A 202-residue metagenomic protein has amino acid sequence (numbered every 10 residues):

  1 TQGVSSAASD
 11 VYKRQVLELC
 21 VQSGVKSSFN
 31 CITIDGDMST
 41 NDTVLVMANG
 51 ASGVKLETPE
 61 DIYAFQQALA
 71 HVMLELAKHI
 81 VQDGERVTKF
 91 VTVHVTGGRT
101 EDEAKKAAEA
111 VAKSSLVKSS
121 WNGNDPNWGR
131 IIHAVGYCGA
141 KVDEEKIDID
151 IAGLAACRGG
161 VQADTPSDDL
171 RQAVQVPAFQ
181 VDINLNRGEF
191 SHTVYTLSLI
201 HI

Functional and structural regions predicted by a protein language model:
T1-A8, Y12, I200-H201: Single conserved hydrophobic/aromatic residue that forms the stacking wall/gate of nucleotide- or nucleobase-binding
S5, M38, S52, D125 (+1 more regions): Gly/Ser/Thr-rich beta-alpha loop segments that engage phosphate groups in nucleotides
S6-S9, D42-S52, V93-V95, E109 (+3 more regions): Short beta-strand elements
L17-M73: Acidic, glycine-rich loop-and-beta core segments that form the ion-binding/anion-interacting portion of active sites
V25-I34, E75-V81, H133-G136, D164-D169: Glycine-rich, charged/polar anion/phosphate-binding loops that engage phosphate groups from diverse ligands
F29-N41, E75-T92, K118-D125, E144-K146 (+1 more regions): Flexible, glycine/charged-enriched surface loops at secondary-structure junctions
G50-N122: A glycine- and small/hydrophobic-rich beta-loop-beta segment that serves as a flexible "lid/hinge" or phosphate-binding
K106-E109, K113-L199: Internal helix-turn-beta structural module
